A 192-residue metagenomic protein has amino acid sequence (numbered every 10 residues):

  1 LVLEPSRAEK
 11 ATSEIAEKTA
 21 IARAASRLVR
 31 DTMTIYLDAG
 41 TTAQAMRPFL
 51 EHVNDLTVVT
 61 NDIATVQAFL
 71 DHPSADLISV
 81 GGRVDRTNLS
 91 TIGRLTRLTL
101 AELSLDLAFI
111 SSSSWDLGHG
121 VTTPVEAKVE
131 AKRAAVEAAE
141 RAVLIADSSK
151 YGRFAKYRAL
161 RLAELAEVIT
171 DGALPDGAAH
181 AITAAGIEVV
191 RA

Functional and structural regions predicted by a protein language model:
L1-G40, R47-D55, V59, I63 (+1 more regions): HTH-adjacent hinge/linker in prokaryotic transcriptional regulators
I63-A192: Conserved phosphate- and dinucleotide-binding cores of soluble alpha/beta proteins, encompassing both enzyme active
